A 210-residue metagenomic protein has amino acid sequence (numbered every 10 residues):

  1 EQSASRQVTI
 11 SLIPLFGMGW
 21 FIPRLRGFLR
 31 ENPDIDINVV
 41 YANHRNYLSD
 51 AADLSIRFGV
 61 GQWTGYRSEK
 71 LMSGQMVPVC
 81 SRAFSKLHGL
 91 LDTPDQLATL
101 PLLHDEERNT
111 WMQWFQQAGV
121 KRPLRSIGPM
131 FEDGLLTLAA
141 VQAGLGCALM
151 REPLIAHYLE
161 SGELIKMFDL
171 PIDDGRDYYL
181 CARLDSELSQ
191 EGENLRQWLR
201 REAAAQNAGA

Functional and structural regions predicted by a protein language model:
E1-Q2, Q206: Alpha-helical linker/hinge and terminal dimerization helices associated with HTH transcriptional regulators
Q2-V8, Q96-A98: Immediate post-signal peptide segment of exported/extracytoplasmic ligand-binding proteins
S5-W63: Central regulatory/effector-binding core of bacterial HTH transcription factors
T9-S11, S55, V79, L103 (+2 more regions): Short, well-ordered beta-strand segments
L15, A42, D105, D185-S186: Short, surface-exposed acidic/glycine-rich loop or hinge patches that mediate macromolecular interfaces
W20, R151, E187-R201, Q206: Short amphipathic alpha-helical coupling segments at ligand-binding clamshell hinges and other catalytic/signaling
F28, F84, L195-W198: Conserved hydrophobic/aromatic "anchor" residues that stabilize well-ordered secondary structure elements
N46-S49, G61-L145, M150, L154-G175 (+1 more regions): C-terminal regulatory
